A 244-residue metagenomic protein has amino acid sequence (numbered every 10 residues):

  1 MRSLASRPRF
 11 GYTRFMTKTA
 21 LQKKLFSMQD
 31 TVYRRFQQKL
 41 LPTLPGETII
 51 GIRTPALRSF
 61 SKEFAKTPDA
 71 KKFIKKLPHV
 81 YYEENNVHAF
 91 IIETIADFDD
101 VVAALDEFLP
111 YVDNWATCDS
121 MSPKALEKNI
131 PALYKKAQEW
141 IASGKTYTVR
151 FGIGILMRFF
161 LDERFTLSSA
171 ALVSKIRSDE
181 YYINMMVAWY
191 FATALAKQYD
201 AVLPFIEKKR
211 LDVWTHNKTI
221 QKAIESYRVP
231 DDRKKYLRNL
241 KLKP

Functional and structural regions predicted by a protein language model:
M1-F15: N-terminal amphipathic/basic-hydrophobic helices that include classical n-h-c signal peptides and signal-anchor
Y12-P244: Alpha-helical scaffold domains
